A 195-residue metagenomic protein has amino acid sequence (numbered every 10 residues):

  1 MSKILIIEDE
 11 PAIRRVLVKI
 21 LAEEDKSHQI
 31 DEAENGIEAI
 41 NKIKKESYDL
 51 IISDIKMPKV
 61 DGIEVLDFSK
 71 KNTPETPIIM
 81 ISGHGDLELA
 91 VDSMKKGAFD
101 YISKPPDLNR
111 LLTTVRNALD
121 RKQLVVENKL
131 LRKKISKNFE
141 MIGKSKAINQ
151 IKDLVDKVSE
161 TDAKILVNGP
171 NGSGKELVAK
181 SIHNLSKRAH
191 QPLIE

Functional and structural regions predicted by a protein language model:
P11-D31: Two-component/phosphorelay signaling modules centered on CheY-like receiver
A22, N41, I63-E75, D92: Short amphipathic alpha-helix used as the core "switch/output" element in two-component signaling
E34-E38, D61-E64: Acidic catalytic/metal-coordinating carboxylates
D54, S82: Active-site residues of response regulator receiver
M57: Receiver (REC) domain active-site loop signature in two-component systems and cognate sites in sensor histidine kinases
N109-P170: Flexible nucleotide-interacting loop at or near the entrance of a catalytic core
D156-E195: Conserved post-Walker A coupling segment in P-loop NTPases
